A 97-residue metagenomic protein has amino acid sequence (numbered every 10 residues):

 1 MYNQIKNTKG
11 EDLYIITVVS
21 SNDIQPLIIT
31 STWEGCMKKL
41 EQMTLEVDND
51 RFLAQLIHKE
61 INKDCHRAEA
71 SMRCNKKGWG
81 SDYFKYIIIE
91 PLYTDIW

Functional and structural regions predicted by a protein language model:
Y2, L45-W97: Short, mixed-charge low-complexity intrinsically disordered segments
Y2-Q25: Short aromatic-glycine-(Arg/Gly/Cys) micro-motifs in beta-strand/loop hairpins
K9, V18, S31-W33, L45 (+1 more regions): N-terminal compositionally biased, intrinsically disordered segments and leader/signal-like regions
D12, S21, E34, H58 (+1 more regions): Short intrinsically disordered, low-complexity segments
I16, P26-I28, R67, I96: Short, well-ordered strand-loop elements centered on a beta-strand within folded domains, enriched for acidic residues
N22-K38: A short, exposed loop/beta-hairpin motif centered on an aromatic-Gly-Thr core
G35-Q42, W97: Short, surface-exposed linear segments at secondary-structure transitions and domain or protein termini
